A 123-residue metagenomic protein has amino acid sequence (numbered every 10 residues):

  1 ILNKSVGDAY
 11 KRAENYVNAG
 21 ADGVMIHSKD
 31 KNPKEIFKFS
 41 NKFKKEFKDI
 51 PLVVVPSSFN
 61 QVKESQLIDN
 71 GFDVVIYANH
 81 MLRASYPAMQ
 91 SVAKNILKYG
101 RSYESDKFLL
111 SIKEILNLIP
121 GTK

Functional and structural regions predicted by a protein language model:
I1-Y77, R83-N95, T122: Alpha/beta enzyme core
S5, N32, G100-S102, S111: Alpha-helix capping and helix-coil boundary motifs
H27, R101-K107: Flexible, glycine/charged-enriched surface loops at secondary-structure junctions
N95-I96, Y103: Long, continuous compositionally biased terminal/linker segments
S105-K123: A short, charged, Gly/Pro-tolerant segment at domain boundaries
